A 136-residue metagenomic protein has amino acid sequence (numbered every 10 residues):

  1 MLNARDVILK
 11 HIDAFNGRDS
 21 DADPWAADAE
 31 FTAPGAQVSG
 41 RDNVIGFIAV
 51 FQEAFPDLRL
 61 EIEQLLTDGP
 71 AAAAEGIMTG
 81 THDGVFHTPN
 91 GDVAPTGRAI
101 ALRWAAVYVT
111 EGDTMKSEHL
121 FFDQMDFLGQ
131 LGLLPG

Functional and structural regions predicted by a protein language model:
M1-G136: C-terminal and inter-domain tail/linker signature
